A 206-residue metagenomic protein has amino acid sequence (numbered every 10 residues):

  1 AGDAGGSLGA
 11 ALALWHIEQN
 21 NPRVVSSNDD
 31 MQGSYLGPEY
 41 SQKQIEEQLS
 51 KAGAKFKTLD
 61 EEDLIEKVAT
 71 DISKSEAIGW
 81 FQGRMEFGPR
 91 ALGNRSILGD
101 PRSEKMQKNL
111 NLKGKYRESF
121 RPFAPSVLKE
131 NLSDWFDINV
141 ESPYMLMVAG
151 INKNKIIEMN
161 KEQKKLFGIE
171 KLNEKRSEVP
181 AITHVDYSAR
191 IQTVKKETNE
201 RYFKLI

Functional and structural regions predicted by a protein language model:
A1-I206: Flexible beta->alpha loop and helix N-cap segments adjacent to enzyme active/binding sites
